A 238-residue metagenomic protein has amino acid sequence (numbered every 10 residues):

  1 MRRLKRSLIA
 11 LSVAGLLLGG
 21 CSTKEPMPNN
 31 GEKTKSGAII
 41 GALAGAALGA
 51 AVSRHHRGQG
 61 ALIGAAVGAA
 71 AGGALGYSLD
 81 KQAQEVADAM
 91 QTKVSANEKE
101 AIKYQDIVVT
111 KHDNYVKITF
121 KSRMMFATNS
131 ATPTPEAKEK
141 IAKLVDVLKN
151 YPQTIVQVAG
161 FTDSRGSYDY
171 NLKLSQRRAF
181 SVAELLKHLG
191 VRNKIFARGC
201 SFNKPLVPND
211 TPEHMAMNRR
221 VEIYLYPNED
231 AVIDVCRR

Functional and structural regions predicted by a protein language model:
M1-L11: Bacterial N-terminal signal peptides that target proteins for export
L17-G20: C-terminal motif of bacterial Sec signal peptides marking the signal peptidase cleavage site
K24-M90: Short, low-complexity, glycine-enriched hydrophobic/amphipathic alpha-helices that associate with lipid bilayers
A38-L43, A47, A61, A65 (+6 more regions): Extracytoplasmic/secreted proteins, especially bacterial periplasmic and envelope-associated proteins
D80-Y115: Amphipathic, membrane-active segments
S95, E100, K111, M125-A159 (+4 more regions): Periplasmic peptidoglycan-binding/anchoring modules of Gram-negative envelope and division proteins
I102-Y104, K111-Y115, T119-K121, Y151-Q153 (+3 more regions): Extracytoplasmic
P152-F161, L174-L206, M217-I233: A non-catalytic structural micro-motif
